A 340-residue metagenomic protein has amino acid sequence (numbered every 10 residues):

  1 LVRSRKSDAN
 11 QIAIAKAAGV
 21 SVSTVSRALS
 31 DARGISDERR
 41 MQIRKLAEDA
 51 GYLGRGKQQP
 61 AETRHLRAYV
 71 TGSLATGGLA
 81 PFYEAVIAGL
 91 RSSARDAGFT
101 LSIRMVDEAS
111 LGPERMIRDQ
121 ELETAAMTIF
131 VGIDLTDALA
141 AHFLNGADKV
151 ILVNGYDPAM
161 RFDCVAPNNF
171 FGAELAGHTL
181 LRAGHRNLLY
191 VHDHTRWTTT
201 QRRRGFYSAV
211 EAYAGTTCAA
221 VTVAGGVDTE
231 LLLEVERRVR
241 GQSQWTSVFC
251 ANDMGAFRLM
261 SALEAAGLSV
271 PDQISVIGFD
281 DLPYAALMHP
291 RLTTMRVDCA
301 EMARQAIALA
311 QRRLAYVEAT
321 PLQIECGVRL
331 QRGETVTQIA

Functional and structural regions predicted by a protein language model:
L1-E62, A340: N-terminal helix-turn-helix DNA-binding module of bacterial transcription factors
L1-K6, R64-H178, R238-G241, M254: Alpha-helical recognition/docking segments in bacterial nutrient-uptake and carbohydrate-utilization systems
I14, V25, I43, L90 (+8 more regions): Hydrophobic structural packing positions in well-ordered secondary structure
P81-D96, G172-A176, W197-T217, R258-A262 (+1 more regions): Short, solvent-exposed amphipathic alpha-helices that sit in or adjacent to ligand/effector-binding or catalytic
A94-V106, M160, L188-V191, R203 (+1 more regions): Short beta-strand elements in bilobed, periplasmic/extracellular small-molecule ligand-binding domains
V165-Y190, T200, D228-R237, A256 (+1 more regions): Hydrophobic alpha-helical segments within soluble ligand-binding/sensing domains
E174-Y213, L322-V336: An alpha-beta-alpha
C218, E236-A340: Flexible loop/turn connectors
